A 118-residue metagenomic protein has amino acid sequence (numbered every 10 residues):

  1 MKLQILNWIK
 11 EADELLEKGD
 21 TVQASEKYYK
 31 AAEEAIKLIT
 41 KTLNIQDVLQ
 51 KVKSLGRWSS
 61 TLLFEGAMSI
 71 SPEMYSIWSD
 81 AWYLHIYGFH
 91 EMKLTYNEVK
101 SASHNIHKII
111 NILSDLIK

Functional and structural regions predicted by a protein language model:
M1-T21: Charged alpha-helical initiation segments
K2-L3, Y29-K30, E34, S79: Generic detector of bulky aromatic hydrophobic side chains
Q4-W8, E34, N105, I109: Amphipathic, well-ordered alpha-helical segments in soluble domains
I9, T21, Y28-Y29, A35-I36: Inward-facing hydrophobic residues that define packing positions of alpha-helical scaffold repeats
L15, E34, K41-T42: Residue position in alpha-helical solenoids
T40-K118: Long, charged low-complexity segments
